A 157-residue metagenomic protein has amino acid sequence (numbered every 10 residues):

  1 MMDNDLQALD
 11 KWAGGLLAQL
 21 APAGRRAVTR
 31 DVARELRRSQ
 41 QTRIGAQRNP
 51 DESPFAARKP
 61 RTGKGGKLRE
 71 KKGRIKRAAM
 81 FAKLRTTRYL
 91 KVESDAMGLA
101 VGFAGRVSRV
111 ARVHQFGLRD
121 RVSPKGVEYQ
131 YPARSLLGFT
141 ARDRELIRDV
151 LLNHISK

Functional and structural regions predicted by a protein language model:
M1-K157: Short, Lys/Arg-rich flexible segments
